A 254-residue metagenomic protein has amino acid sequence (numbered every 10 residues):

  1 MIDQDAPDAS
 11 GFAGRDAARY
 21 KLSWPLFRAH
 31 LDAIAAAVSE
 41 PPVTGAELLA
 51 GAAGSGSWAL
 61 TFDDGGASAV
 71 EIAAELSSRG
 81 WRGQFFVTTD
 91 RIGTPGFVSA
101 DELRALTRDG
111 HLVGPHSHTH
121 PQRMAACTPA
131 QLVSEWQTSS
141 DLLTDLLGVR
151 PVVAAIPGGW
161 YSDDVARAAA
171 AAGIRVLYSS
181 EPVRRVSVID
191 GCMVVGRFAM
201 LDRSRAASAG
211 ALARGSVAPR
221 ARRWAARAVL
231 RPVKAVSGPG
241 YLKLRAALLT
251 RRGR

Functional and structural regions predicted by a protein language model:
M1-A6, S10-G11, D16-A18, S55-W58 (+4 more regions): Metal-dependent polysaccharide deacetylase catalytic core of the NodB/CE4 family, i.e., the active-site-bearing domain
R19-A53, T144, A170-D190, L230-R254: C-terminal domain-boundary segment and adjacent tail
A50-G51, Q122-R123, R185-V186, M200-R205: A short acidic, often aromatic-flanked loop/helix-cap motif at beta-alpha or helix-coil junctions that lines enzyme
V87-I92, S180-R185, A199-L201: Short, acidic/turn-prone active-site loops that include or flank metal/cofactor- and phosphate-binding residues
L112-M124, L146, P151-V153, V176-R185 (+2 more regions): Short flexible/disordered coil segments
G196-R254: Membrane-proximal basic amphipathic "stem/tether" segments
